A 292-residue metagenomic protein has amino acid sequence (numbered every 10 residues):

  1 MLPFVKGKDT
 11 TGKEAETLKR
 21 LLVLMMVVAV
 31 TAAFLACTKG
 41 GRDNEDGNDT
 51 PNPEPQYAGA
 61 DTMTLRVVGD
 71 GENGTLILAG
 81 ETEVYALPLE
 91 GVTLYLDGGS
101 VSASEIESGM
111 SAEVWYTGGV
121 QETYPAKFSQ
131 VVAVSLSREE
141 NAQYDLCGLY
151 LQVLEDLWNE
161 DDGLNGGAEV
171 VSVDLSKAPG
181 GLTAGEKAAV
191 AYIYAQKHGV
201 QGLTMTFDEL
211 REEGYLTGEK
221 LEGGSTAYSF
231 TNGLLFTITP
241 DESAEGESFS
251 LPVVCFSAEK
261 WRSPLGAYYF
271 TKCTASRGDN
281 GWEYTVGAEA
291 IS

Functional and structural regions predicted by a protein language model:
K6, K13-L22: Positively charged n-region of N-terminal signal peptides that target proteins for export
L24-V30: Sec-dependent N-terminal signal peptides
A33-A36: C-terminal motif of bacterial Sec signal peptides marking the signal peptidase cleavage site
K39-A79, G99-Y144: Short, flexible, surface-exposed loop segments at domain boundaries
D43-G47, G69, V92-L94, S108 (+2 more regions): Flexible low-complexity loop/turn motifs enriched in small/helix-breaking residues
E83-V92: A short macromolecule-binding patch
V120-P125, P264-A267, K272-G278: Short, exposed beta-strand-loop hairpins at the edges of beta-sheets in extracellular/periplasmic proteins
F270-S292: Short beta-strand edge/turn micro-motifs at domain boundaries
